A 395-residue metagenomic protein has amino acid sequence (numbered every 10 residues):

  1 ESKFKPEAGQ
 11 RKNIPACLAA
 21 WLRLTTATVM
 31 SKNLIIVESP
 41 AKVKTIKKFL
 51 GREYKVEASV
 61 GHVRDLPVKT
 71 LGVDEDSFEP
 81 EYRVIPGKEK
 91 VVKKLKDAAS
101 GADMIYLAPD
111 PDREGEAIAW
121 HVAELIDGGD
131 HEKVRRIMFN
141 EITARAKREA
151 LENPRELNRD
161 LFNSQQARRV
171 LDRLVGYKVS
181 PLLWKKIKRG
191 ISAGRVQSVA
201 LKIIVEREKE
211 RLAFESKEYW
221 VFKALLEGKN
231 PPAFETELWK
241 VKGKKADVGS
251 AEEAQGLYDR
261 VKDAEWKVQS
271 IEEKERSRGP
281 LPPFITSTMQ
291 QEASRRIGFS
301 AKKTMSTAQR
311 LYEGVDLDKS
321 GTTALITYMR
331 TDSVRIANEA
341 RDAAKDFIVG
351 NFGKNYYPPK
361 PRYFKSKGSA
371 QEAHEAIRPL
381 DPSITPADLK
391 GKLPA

Functional and structural regions predicted by a protein language model:
K12, T26-R169, W239, Q255 (+2 more regions): Intrinsically disordered, low-complexity regulatory segments
K55, R64-V84, A193-E313, V349-P359 (+1 more regions): Long, highly charged, low-complexity internal segments
N140-R145, T286-S287, T307-E313, S320-R330: Short, conserved phosphate-binding/catalytic loop or strand-edge motifs used in phosphoryl-/nucleotidyl-transfer
I142-A224, E273-S277: C-terminal or mid-to-C-terminal helical accessory/interaction module adjacent to the motor/catalytic core
N158-L161, L174, W184, G314-A395: Extended, highly charged linker/hinge segments and catalytic-adjacent loops that couple domains and form adaptable
